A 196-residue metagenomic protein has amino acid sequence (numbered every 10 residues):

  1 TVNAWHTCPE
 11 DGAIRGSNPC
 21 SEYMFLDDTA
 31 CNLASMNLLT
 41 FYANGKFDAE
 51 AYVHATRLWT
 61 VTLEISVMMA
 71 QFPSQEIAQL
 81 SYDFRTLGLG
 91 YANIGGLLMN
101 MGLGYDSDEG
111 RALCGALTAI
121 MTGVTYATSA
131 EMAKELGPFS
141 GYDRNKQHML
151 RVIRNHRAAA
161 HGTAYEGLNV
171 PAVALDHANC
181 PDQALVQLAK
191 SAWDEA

Functional and structural regions predicted by a protein language model:
T1-M101: Function-dense linear segments that define catalytic or interfacial modules in macromolecule-processing proteins
A55-A78, Y82, T86, G104-A196: Internal maturation/activation junctions in enzymes
